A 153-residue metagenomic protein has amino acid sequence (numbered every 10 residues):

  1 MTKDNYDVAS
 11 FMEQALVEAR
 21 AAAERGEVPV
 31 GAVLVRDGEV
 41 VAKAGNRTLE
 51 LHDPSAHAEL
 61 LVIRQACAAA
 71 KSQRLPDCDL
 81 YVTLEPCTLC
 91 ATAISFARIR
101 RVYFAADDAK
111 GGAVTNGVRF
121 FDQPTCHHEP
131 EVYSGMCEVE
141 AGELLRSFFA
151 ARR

Functional and structural regions predicted by a protein language model:
M1-A22, Q73, P86-R153: Zinc-dependent deaminase
A15, A19-A22, A32, A42 (+2 more regions): Small-residue (primarily alanine) positions within well-ordered alpha-helices, especially packing/interaction faces
G26-V30, R74-P76: Short, basic and Ser/Thr-rich N-terminal targeting/leader segments
V30-G38: Short beta-strand scaffold segments in enzyme catalytic cores
R36-D37, R64, P76: A cytosolic small-molecule/anion-sensing beta-strand core signal
V41-T48: Short beta->alpha transition motifs characteristic of CBS
E50-L60: A short, polar/charged loop-to-alpha-helix boundary motif
S72-L84: Immediate flanking context of iron-sulfur cluster ligation sites
